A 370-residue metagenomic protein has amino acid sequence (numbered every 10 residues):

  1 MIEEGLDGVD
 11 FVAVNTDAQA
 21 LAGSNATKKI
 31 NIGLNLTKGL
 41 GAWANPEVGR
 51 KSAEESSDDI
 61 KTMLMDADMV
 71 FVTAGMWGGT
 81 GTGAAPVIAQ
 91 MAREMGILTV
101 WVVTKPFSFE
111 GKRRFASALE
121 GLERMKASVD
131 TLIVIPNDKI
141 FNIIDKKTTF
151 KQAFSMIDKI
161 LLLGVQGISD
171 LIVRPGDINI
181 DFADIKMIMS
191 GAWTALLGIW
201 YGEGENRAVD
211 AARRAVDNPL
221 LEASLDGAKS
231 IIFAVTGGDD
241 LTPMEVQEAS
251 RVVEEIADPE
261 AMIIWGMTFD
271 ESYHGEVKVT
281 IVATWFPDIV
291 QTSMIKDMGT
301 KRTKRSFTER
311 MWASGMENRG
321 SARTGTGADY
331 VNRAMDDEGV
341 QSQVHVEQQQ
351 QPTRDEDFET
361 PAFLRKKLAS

Functional and structural regions predicted by a protein language model:
M1-S370: Tubulin/FtsZ superfamily GTPase core signature
